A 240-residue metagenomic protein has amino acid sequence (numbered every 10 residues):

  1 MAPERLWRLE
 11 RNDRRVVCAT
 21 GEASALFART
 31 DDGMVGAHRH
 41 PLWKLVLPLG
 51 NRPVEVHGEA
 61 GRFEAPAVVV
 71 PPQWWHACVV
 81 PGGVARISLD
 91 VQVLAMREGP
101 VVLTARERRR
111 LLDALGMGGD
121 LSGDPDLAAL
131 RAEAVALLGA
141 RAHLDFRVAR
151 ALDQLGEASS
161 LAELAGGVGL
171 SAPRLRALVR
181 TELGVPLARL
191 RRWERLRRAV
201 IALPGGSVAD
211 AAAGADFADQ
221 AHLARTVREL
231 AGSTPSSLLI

Functional and structural regions predicted by a protein language model:
M1-R174, P186, I201, G206-A221 (+1 more regions): Alpha-helical bundle regulatory/interaction domains
L178-L203, T226, L230-I240: Alpha-helical DNA-contacting segments of helix-turn-helix folds
